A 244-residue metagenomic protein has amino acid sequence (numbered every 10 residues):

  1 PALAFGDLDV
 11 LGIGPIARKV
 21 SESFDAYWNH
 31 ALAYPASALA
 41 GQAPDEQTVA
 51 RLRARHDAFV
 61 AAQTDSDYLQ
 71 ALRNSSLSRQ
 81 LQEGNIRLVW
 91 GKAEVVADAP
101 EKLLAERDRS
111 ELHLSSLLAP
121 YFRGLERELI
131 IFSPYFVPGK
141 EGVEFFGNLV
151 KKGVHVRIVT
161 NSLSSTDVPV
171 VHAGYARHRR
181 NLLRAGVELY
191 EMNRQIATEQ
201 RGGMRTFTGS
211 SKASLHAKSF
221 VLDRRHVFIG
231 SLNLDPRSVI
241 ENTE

Functional and structural regions predicted by a protein language model:
P1-E244: Charged, low-complexity intrinsically disordered terminal segments
